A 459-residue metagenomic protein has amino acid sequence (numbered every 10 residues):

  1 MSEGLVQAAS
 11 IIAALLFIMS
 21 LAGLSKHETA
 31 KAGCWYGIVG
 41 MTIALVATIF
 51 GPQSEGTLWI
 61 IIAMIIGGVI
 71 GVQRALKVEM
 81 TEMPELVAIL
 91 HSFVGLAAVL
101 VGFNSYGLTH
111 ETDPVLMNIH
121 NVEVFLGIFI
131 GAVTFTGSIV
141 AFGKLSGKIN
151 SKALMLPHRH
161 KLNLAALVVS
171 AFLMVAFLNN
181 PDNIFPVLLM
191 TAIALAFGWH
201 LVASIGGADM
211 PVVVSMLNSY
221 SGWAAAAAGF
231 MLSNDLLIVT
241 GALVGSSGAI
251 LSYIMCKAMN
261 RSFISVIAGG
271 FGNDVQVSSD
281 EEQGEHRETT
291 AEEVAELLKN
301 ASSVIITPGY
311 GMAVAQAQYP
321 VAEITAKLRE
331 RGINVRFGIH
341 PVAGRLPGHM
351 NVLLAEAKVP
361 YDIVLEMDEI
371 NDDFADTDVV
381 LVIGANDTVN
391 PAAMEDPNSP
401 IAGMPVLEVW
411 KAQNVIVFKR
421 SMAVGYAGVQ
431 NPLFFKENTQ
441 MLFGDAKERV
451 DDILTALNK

Functional and structural regions predicted by a protein language model:
M1-A14, G51-V69, H120-F135, P181-I193: Structural signature of hydrophobic alpha-helical transmembrane segments
L16-K31, G68-V87, S138-A153, F197-M210 (+1 more regions): C-terminal ends of transmembrane helices
K31-G40, I60-I62, E82-V94, A153-L164 (+1 more regions): Cytoplasmic-side transmembrane-helix entry/capping segments in multi-pass membrane proteins
T48-I61, Q73-M83, V99-V115, P181: Transmembrane alpha-helix boundary signature
M80-T136, V140-R159, S262-N273: Interhelical loops and loop-helix junctions of multi-pass membrane transporters/channels
N104-V115, N179-F185, V212, S219-T240: Transmembrane helix-loop junctions at the membrane interface of multipass transporters and ion channels
L243-A301: Membrane-interfacial segments at transmembrane helix termini in multi-pass membrane proteins
E282-K459: Structured cytosolic domains appended to multi-pass membrane proteins
